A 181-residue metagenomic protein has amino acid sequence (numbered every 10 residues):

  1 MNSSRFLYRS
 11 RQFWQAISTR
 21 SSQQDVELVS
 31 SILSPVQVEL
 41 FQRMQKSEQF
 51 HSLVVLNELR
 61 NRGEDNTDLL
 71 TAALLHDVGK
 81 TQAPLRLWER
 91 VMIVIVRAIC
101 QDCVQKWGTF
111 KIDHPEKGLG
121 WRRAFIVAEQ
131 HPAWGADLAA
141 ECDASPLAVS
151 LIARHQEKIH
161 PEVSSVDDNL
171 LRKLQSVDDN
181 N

Functional and structural regions predicted by a protein language model:
M1-E39, Q156-V163, D168, D179-N181: Non-catalytic interface/linker regions that flank or bridge core catalytic/transmembrane domains
V38-H51, L56-N181: Divalent metal-dependent catalytic cores for phosphoryl transfer on phosphate-bearing substrates
